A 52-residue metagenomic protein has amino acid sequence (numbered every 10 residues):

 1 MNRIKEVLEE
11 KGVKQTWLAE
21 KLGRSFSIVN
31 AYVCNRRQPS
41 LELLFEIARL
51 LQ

Functional and structural regions predicted by a protein language model:
M1-K14: A short, Lys/Arg-rich alpha-helix, primarily the initiator
L8, V33, L43: DNA major-groove recognition helix of helix-turn-helix
E9, E20, R49: Alpha-helical residues within the helix-turn-helix
G12-A31: Short alpha-helical DNA-recognition segment
E42-Q52: DNA major-groove recognition helix of helix-turn-helix/homeodomain DNA-binding modules
